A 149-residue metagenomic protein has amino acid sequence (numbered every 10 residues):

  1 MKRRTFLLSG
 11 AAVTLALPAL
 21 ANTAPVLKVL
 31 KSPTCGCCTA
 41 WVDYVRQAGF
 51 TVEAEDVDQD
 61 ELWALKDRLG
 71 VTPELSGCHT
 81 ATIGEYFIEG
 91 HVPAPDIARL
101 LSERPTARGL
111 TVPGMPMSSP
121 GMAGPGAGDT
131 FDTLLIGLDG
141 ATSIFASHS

Functional and structural regions predicted by a protein language model:
T5-N22: N-terminal export signals
P25-A40: Local sequence-structure signature of Cys/Sec-based thiol-disulfide redox active-site neighborhoods
V26-L27, T51, E85-F87: Short active-site oxyanion
W41, D58-E61, P93, I97: Stable alpha-helical elements in mature extracytoplasmic
Y44-A54: Conserved helix-turn-beta segment immediately C-terminal to the redox Cys motif in thioredoxin-like folds
E53-W63, I83: Thiol-based oxidoreductase modules, predominantly thioredoxin-like and allied folds used for disulfide exchange
D67-S149: Thiol/selenol-based redox catalytic cores and closely related redox-interacting motifs
